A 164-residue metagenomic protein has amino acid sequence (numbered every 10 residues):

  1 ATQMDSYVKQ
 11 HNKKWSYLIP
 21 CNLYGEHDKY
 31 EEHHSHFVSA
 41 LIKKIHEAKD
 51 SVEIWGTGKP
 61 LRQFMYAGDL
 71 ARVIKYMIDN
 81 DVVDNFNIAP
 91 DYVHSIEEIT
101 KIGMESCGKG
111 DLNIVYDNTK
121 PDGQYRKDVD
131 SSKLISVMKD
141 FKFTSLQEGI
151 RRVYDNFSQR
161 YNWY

Functional and structural regions predicted by a protein language model:
A1-C21, F37-K49: Active-site Tyr-X1-5-Lys
A1-T2, E31-S39, Q63-F64, V93: Short-chain dehydrogenase/reductase
N22-E26, P60-L61: A short, flexible beta-alpha/helix-coil linker loop
L23-G25, F37, L70: Conserved sequence/active-site signature of Rossmann-fold short-chain dehydrogenase/reductase
E26-K29, K133: Short beta-loop-alpha junction of Rossmann-like oxidoreductase domains
D28-H33, Y125: Short, solvent-exposed loop/turn segments at secondary-structure boundaries
E47-Y164: C-terminal substrate-binding subdomain of Rossmann-fold SDR/epimerase-dehydratase oxidoreductases
